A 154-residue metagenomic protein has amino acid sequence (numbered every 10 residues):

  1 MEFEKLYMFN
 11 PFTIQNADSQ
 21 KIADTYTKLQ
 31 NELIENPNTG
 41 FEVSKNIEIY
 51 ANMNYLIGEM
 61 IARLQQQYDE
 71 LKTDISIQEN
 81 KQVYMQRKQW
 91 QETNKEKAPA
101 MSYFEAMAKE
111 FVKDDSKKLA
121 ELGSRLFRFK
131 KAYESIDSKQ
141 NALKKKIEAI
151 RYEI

Functional and structural regions predicted by a protein language model:
M1-E4, E148-I154: Short acidic DE-rich linear segments
M1-N36: Extended, charged low-complexity scaffolding/tethering segments
A23, T27-Q30, S44, E48 (+4 more regions): Generic detector of well-ordered alpha-helical segments enriched in charged/polar residues, highlighting helical
T25-A62: Short, charge-rich amphipathic alpha-helices with coiled-coil/heptad character
P37-G40, Q65, K72, E79 (+6 more regions): Coiled-coil heptad-register positions
K72-I77, F111-A149: Long amphipathic alpha-helical coiled-coil segments
T73-A120: Extended, amphipathic alpha-helical coiled-coil scaffold segments used for oligomerization/tethering in eukaryotic
